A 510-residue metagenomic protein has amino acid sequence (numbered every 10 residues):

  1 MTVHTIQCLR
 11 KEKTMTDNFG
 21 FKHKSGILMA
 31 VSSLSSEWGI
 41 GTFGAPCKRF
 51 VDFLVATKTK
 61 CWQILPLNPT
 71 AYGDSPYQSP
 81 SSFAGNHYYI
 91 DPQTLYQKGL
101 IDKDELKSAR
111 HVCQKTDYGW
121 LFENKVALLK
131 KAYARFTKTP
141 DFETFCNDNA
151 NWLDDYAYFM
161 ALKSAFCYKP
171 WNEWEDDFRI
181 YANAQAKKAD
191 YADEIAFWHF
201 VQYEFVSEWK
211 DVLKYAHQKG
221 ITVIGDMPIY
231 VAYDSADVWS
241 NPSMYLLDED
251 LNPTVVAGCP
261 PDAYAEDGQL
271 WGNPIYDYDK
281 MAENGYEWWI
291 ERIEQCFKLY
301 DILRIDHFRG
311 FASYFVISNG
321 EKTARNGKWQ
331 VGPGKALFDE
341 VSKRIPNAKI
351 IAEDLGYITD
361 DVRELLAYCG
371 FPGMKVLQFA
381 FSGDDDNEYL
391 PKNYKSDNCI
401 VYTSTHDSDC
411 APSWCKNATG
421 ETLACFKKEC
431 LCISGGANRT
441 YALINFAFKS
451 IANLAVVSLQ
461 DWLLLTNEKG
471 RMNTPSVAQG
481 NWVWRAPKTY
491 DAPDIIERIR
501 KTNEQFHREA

Functional and structural regions predicted by a protein language model:
D17-H23, A30, S36-G39, D74-V206 (+3 more regions): Alpha-amylase-like alpha-glycosidases and glucanotransferases acting on alpha-linked glucans and related
P46-T70: Catalytic domains of carbohydrate-active enzymes, especially glycoside hydrolases
V55, W209-H217, S342, L366-A367: Surface-exposed amphipathic alpha-helices with a cationic face
W198-H199, Y203-V231: Conserved, well-ordered alpha-helix/loop/beta-strand core segments that scaffold catalytic motifs
L464-A510: Structured C-terminal cap/extension of enzyme domains
